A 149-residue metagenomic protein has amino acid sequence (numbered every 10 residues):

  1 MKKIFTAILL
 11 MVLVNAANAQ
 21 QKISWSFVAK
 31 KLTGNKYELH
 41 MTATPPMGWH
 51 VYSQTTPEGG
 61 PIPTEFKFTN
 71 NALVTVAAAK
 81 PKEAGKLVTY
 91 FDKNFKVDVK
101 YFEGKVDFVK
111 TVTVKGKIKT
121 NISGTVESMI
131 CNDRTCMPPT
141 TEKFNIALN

Functional and structural regions predicted by a protein language model:
I4-V14: Sec-dependent N-terminal signal peptides
A17: Glycine-rich phosphate- or other oxyanion-binding loops that anchor nucleotides, phosphorylated ligands
Q20-N149: Extracellular/lumen-exposed scaffold segments
